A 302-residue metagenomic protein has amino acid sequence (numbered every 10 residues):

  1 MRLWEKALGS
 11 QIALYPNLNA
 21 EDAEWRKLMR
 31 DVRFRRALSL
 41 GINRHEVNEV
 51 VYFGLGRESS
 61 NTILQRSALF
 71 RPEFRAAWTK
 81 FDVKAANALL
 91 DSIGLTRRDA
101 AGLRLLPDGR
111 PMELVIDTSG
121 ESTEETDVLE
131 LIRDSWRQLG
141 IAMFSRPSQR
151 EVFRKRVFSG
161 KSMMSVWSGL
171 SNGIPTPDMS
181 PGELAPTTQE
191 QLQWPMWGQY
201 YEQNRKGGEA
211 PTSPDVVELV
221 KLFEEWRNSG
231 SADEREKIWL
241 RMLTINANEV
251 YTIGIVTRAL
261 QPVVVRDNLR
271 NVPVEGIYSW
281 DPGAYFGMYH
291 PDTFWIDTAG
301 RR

Functional and structural regions predicted by a protein language model:
W4-N17, A37-W78, K84-A88, E124-D134 (+1 more regions): Detector for C-terminal structural segments
E21-R26, A142-S145, E224-N228: Short, well-ordered beta-strand elements within core beta-sheets of diverse protein domains
W25-R30, F70: Primarily short, surface-exposed interaction patches in extracytoplasmic proteins
V32, K80-N87, D91-V115: Immediate post-signal peptide segment of exported/extracytoplasmic ligand-binding proteins
P111-G120, M143-R146: Short, well-ordered beta-strand elements
I132-A142: Short alpha-helix C-terminal cap/hinge motif
S145-K155: Short helix-initiation/N-cap motifs at beta->coil->alpha
